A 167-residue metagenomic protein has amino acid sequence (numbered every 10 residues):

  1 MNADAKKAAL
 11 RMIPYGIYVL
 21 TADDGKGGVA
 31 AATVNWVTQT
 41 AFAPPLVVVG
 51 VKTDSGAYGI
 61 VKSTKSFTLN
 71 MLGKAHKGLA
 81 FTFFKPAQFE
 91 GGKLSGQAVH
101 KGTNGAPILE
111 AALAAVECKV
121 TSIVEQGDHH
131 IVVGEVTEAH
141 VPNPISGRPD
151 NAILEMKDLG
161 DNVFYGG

Functional and structural regions predicted by a protein language model:
M1-G167: Basic, polyanion-binding surface patches
